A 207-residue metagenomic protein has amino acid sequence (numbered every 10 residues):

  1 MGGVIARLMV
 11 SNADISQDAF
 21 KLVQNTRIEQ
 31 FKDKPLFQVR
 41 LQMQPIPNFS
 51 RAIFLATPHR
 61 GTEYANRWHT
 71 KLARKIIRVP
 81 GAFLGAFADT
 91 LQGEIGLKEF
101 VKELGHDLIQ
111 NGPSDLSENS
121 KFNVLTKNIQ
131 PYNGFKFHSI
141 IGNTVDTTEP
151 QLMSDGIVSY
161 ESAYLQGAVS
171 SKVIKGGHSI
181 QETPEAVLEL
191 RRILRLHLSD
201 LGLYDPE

Functional and structural regions predicted by a protein language model:
M1-H106, D155: Serine-dependent carboxylesterase/thioesterase catalytic core of lipase-like alpha/beta-hydrolase/SGNH enzymes
K71, G85-E207: C-terminal catalytic-base region of ester-bond hydrolases, centering on the histidine of the charge-relay
